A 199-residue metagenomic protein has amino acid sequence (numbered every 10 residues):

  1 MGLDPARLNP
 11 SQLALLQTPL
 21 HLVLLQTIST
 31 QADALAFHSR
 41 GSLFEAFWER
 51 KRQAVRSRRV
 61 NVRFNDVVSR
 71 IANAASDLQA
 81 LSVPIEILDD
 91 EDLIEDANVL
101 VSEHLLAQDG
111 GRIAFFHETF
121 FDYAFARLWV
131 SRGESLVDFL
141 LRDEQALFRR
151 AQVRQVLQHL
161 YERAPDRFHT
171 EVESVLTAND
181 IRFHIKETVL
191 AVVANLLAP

Functional and structural regions predicted by a protein language model:
M1-L147: Extended hydrophobic
A80, D109, R127-P199: Extended amphipathic alpha-helical scaffold segments
